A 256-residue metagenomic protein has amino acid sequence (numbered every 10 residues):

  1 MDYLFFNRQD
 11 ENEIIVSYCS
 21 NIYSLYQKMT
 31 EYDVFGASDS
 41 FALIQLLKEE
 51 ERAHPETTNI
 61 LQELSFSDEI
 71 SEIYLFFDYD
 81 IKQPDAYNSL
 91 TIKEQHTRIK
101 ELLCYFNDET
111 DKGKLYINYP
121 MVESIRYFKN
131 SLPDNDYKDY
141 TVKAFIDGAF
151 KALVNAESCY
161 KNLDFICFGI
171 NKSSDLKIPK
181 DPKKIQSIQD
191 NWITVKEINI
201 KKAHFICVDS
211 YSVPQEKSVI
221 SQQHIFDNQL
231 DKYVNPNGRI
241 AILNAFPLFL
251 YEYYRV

Functional and structural regions predicted by a protein language model:
M1-S24: Short, extreme N-terminal leader segments that mark the start of a protein/domain
E13-V16, Y26-F35, F41, E51-V256: C-terminal accessory helical subdomains adjacent to catalytic cores in phosphodiester- and nucleotide-handling enzymes
